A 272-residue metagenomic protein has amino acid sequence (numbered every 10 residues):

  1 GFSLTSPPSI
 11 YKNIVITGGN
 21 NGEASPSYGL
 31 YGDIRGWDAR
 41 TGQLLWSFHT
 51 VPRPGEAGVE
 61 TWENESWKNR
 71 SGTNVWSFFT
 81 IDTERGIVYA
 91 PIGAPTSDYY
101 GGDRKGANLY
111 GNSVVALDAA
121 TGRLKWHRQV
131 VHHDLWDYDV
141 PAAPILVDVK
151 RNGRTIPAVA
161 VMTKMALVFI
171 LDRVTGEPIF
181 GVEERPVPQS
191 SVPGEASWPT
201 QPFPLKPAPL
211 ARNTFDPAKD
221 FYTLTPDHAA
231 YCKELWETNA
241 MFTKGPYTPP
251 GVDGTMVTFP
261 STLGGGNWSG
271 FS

Functional and structural regions predicted by a protein language model:
G1-S272: Beta-sheet-rich non-transmembrane sensory/scaffold domains
